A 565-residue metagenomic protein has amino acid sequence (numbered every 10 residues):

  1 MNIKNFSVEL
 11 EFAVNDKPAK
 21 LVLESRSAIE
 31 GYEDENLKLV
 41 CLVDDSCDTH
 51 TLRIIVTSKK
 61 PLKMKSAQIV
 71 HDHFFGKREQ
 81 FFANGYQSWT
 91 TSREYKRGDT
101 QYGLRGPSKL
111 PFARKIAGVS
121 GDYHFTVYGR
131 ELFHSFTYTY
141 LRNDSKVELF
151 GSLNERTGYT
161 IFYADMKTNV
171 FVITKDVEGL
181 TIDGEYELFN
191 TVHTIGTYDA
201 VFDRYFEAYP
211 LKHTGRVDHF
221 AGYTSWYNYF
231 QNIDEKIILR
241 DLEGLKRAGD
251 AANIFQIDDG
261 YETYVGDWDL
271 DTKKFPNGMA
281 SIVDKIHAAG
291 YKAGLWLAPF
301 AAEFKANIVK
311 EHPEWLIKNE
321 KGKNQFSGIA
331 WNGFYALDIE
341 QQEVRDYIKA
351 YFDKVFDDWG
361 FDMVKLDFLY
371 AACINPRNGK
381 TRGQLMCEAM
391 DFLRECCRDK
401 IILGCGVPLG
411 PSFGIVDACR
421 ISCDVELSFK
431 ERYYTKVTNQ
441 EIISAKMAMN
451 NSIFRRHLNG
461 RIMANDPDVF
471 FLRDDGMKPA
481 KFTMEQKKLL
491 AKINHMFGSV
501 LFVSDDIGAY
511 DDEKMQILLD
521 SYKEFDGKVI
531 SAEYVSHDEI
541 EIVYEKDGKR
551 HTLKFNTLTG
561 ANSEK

Functional and structural regions predicted by a protein language model:
M1-N253: Carbohydrate-recognition beta-sandwich/jelly-roll modules in extracellular/periplasmic carbohydrate-active proteins
H219-Y223, Y227-D353, W359-N378: Aromatic-lined carbohydrate-binding/catalytic grooves of carbohydrate-active enzymes
S225-Y227, Q256, Y291-F304, M386-C419 (+1 more regions): Aromatic-lined carbohydrate-recognition surfaces of secreted/lumenal glycan-active proteins
Y229-I233, E262-V265, F300-K305, A371-N375 (+6 more regions): Flexible loop/turn segments at secondary-structure boundaries
K310-D346, R394-A509: Glycan-recognition surfaces
P376-G383, V416-D417: Short glycine/threonine-rich loop-to-helix capping motif typified by GTGT followed within a few residues by an Asp-Pro
K488-L490, N494-F502, E533-K565: Carbohydrate-binding surface patches
L518-I530: Amphipathic alpha-helical
